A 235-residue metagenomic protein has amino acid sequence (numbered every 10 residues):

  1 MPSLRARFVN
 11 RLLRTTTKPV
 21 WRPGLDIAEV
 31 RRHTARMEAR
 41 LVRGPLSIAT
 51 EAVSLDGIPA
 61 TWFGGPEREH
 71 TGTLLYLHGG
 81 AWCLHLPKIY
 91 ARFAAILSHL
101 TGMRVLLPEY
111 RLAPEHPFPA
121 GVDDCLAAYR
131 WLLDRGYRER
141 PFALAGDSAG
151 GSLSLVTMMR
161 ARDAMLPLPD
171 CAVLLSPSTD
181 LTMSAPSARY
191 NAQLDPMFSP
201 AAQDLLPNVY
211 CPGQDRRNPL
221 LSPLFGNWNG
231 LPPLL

Functional and structural regions predicted by a protein language model:
M1-P66: A glycine/proline-hinged amphipathic helix-loop "lid/cap" segment that gates access to hydrophobic ligand pockets
T50-A52, D56-L235: Alpha/beta-hydrolase superfamily serine-hydrolase fold, recognizing
